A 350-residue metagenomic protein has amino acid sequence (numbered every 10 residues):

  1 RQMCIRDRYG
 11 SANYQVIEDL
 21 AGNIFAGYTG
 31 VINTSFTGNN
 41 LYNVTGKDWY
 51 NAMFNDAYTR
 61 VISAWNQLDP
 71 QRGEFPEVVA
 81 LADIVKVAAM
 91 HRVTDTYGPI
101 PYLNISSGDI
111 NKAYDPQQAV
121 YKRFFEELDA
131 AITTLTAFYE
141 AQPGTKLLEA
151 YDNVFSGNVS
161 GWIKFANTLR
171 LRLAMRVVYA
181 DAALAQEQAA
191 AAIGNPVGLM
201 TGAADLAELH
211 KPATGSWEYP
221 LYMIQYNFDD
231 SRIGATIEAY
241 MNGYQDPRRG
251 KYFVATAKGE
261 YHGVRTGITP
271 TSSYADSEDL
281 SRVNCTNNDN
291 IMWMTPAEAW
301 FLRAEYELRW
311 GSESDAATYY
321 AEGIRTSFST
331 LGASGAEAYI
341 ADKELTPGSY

Functional and structural regions predicted by a protein language model:
M3-I5: Short, small-residue-biased leader/transition segments that mark boundaries at the very start of proteins
Y9-I24: Acidic, Ser/Thr/Pro-rich intrinsically disordered transcriptional activation regions
T29-V85, A89-G335, K343, P347-S349: Structured, solvent-exposed acidic/aromatic patches
